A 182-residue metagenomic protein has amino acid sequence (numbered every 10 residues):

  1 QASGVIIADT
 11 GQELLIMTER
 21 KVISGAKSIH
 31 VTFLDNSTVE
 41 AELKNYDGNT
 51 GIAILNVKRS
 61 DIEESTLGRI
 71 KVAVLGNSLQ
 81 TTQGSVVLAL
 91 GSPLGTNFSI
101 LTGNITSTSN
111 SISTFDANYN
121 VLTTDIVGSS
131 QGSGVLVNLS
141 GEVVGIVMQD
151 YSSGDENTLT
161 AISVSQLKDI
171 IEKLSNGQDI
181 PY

Functional and structural regions predicted by a protein language model:
Q1-E13, S37-E40, V74, I100 (+2 more regions): A conserved glycine-rich beta-strand in the N-terminal activation segment of trypsin-fold
V5, G128-V147: Catalytic nucleophile loop of clan PA
I6, V31-T32, E42-K44, I62-T96 (+3 more regions): Active-site substrate-binding loop(s) of clan PA
D9-I52, V57-S60: Catalytic-histidine neighborhood of serine endopeptidases, predominantly the chymotrypsin-like S1/PA family
A41, L139, V143-Y182: C-terminal cap/linker of serine protease catalytic domains
Y46-T50, K58-L67, T108-L122, K173-P181: Gly/Ser-enriched beta-turn/beta-hairpin loop segments
A73-A117, Y151-L159: Flexible, gly/ser-rich surface segments that form the specificity/activation loops bordering the active-site cleft
